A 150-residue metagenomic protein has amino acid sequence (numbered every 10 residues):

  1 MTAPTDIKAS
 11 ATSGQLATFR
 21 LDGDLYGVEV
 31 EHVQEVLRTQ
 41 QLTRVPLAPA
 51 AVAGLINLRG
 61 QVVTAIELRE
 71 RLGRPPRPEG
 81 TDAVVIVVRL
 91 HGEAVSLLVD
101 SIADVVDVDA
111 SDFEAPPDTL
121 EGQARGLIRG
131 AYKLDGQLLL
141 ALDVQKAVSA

Functional and structural regions predicted by a protein language model:
M1-A150: An acidic, low-aromatic, low-complexity terminal/linker signal
